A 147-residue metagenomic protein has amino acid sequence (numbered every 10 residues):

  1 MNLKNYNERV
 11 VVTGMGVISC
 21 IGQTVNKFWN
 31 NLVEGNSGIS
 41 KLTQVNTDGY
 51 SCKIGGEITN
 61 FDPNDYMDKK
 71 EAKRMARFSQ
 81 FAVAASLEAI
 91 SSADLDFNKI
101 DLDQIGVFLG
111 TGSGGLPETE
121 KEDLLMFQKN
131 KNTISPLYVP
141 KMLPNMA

Functional and structural regions predicted by a protein language model:
M1-A147: Conserved "HGTGT" condensation-loop signature of ketosynthase/thiolase-family condensing enzymes that catalyze
